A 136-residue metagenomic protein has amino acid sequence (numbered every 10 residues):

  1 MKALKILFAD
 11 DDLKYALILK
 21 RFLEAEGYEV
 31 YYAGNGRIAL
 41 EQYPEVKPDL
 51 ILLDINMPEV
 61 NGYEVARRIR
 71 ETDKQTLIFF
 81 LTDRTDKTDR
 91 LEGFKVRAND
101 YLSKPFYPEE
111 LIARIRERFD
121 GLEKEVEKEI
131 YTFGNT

Functional and structural regions predicted by a protein language model:
L4-K5, E117-T136: Short, Lys/Arg-enriched segments at the junction into DNA-binding effector domains of transcriptional regulators
L13-Y31: Two-component/phosphorelay signaling modules centered on CheY-like receiver
G34-I38, N61-E64: Acidic catalytic/metal-coordinating carboxylates
E41, Y63-K74: Short amphipathic alpha-helix used as the core "switch/output" element in two-component signaling
V46-L52: Active-site beta3 strand of CheY-like receiver
D54, T82: Active-site residues of response regulator receiver
M57: Receiver (REC) domain active-site loop signature in two-component systems and cognate sites in sensor histidine kinases
